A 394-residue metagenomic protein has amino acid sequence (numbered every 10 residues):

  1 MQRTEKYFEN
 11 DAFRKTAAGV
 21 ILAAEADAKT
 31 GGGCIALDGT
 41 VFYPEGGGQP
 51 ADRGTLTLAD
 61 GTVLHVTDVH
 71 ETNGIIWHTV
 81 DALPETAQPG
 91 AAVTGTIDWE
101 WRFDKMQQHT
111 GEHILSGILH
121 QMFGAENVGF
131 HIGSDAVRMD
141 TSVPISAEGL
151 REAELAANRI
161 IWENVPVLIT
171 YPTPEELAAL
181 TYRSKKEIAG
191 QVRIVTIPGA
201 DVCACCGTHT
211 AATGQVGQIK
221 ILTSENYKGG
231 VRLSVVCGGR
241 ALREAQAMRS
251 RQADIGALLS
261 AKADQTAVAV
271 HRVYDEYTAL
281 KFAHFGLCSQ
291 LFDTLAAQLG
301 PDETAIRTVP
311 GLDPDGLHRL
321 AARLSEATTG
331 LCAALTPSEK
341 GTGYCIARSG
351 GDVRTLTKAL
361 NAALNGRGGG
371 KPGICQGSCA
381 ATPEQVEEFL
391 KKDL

Functional and structural regions predicted by a protein language model:
M1-L394: A glycine- and charged-residue-rich anion-binding loop/surface
